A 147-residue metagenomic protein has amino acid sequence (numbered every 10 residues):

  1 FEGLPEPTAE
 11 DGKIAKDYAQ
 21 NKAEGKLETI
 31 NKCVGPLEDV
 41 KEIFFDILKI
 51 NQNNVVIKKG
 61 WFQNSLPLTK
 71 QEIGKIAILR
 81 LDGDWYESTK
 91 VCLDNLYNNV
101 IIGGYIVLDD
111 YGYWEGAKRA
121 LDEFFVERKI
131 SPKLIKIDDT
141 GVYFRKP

Functional and structural regions predicted by a protein language model:
F1-P147: S-adenosylmethionine/decaboxylated-SAM
